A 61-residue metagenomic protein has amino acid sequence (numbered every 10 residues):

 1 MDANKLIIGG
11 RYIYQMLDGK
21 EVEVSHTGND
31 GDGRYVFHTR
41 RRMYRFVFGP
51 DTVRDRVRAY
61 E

Functional and structural regions predicted by a protein language model:
M1-I7: Mixed-charge, Lys/Arg-rich low-complexity intrinsically disordered regions
K5, S25-G28, R58: Short, exposed beta-strand/loop patches in secreted or surface proteins that constitute
L6, N29, G49-V53: Coiled-coil-like amphipathic alpha-helices with heptad-repeat character
L17: Short polar catalytic/cofactor-binding loops
E21-F48: Basic/aromatic-rich interaction segments and small domains that mediate binding to polyanionic partners
R42-E61: Intrinsically disordered, low-complexity, charged/polar segments
